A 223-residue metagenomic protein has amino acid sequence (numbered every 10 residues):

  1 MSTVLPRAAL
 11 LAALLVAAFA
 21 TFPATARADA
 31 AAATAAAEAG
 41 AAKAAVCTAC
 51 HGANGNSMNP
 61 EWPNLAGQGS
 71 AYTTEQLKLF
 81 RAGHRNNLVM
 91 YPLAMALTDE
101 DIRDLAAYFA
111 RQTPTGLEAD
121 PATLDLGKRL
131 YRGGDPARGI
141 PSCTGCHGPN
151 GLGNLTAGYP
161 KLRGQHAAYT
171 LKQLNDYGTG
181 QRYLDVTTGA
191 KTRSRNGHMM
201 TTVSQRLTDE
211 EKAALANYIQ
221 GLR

Functional and structural regions predicted by a protein language model:
M1-R7: N-terminal secretory signal peptides that target proteins for export/translocation
L10-T21: Bacterial N-terminal signal peptides
A24-A44, N56-E61, R111-A137: Electrostatic cytochrome c docking/interface patches
A37-G83, N87: The feature marks the first
G40-A45, S70-T74, R132-T144, A157-Y159 (+1 more regions): Sequence context surrounding c-type heme c attachment/ligation sites in exported
C47-N54, L105, I140-G151, L215: The canonical Cys-X-X-Cys-His
M58-N64, F80-A122, L155-K161, G180-R223: Axial heme c-ligation environment in periplasmic c-type cytochrome domains
